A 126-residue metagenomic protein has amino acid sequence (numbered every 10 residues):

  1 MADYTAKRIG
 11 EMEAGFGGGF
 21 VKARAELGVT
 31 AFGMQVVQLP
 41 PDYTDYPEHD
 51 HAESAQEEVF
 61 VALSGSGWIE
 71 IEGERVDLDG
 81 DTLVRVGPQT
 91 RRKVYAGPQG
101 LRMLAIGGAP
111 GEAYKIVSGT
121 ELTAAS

Functional and structural regions predicted by a protein language model:
M1-V36, P40-P41, K115-S126: A short, N-terminal "cap"/entry segment at the start of jelly-roll beta-barrel domains of the cupin/DSBH fold
R24-G33, T44-E58: A short beta-loop-beta micro-motif enriched in histidine and acidic residues
T30, P40-D45, S66, A109-G111: Short, charged/polar surface micro-motifs in flexible loops or helix N-caps
V37-P40, A52-E70: Short, conserved beta-strand element in jelly-roll/cupin
P47, I69-E70, V86, R92-P98: Short beta-strand His + acidic residue motifs that chelate non-heme Fe in jelly-roll/DSBH and cupin folds
V59, S66-W68, R75, R91 (+1 more regions): Structural motif
G73-P88: Short acidic-glycine-tyrosine-enriched beta hairpin
G97-S126: Double-stranded beta-helix
